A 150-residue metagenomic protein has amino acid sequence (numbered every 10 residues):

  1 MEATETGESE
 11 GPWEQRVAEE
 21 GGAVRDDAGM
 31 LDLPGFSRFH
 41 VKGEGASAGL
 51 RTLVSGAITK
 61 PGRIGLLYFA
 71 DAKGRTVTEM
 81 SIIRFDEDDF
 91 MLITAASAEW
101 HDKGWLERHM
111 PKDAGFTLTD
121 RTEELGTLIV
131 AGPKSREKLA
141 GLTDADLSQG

Functional and structural regions predicted by a protein language model:
M1-G150: Glycine/proline-enriched, intrinsically flexible loops and inter-domain linkers
